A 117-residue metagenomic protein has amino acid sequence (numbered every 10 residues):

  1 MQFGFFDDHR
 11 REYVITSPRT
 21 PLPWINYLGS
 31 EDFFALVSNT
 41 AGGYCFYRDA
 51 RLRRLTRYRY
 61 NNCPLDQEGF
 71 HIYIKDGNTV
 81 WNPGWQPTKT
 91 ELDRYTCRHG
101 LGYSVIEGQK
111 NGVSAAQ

Functional and structural regions predicted by a protein language model:
M1-Q117: Anionic coordination/interaction segments
